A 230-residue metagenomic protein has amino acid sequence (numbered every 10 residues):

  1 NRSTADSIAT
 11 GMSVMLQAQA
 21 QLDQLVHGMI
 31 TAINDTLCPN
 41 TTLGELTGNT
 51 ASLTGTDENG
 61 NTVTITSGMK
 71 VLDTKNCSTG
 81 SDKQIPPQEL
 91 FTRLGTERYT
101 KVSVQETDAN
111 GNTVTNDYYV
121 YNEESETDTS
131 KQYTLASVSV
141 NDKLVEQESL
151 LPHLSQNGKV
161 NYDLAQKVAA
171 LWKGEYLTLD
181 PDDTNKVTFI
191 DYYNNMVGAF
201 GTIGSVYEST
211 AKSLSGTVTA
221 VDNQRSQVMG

Functional and structural regions predicted by a protein language model:
N1-G230: Structural signature of extracellular appendage/secretion-system components
